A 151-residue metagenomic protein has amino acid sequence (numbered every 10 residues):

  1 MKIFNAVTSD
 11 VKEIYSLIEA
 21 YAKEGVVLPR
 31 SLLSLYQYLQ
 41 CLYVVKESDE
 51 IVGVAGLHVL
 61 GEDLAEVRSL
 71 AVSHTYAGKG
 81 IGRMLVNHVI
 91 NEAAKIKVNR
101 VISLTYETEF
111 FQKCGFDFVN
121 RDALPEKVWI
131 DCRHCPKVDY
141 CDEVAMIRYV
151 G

Functional and structural regions predicted by a protein language model:
K2-I14: A short beta-loop-alpha structural element at the N-terminal edge of CoA-dependent acyl/N-acetyltransferase catalytic
I18-I51: Active-site rim helix/loop that mediates acceptor-substrate recognition in acyltransferases
V44, E50-V59, D63-A71: Conserved beta-strand in the GNAT
E50, S73-M84, I96, K113: Conserved glycine-rich acetyl-CoA-binding loop
G78-N91, S103: Conserved acetyl-CoA-binding loop-helix of GNAT-fold acetyltransferases
A93-Y106: Conserved GNAT acetyl-CoA-binding A-motif
T105-D131: Conserved active-site alpha-helix within GNAT-family acetyltransferase domains
L124-G151: C-terminal "cap" of GNAT-fold acetyltransferases
